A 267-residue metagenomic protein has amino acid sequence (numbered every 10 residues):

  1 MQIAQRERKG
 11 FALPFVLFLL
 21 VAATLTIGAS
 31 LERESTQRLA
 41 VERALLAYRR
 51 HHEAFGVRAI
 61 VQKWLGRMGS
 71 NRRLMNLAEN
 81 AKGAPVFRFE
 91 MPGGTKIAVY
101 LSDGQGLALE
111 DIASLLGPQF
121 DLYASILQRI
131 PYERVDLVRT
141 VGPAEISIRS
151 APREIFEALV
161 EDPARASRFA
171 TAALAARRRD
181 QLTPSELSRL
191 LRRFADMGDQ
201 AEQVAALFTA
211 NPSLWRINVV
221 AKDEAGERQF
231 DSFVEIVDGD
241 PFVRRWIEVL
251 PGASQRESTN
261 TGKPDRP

Functional and structural regions predicted by a protein language model:
M1-P267: Compositionally biased linear targeting/interaction segments
